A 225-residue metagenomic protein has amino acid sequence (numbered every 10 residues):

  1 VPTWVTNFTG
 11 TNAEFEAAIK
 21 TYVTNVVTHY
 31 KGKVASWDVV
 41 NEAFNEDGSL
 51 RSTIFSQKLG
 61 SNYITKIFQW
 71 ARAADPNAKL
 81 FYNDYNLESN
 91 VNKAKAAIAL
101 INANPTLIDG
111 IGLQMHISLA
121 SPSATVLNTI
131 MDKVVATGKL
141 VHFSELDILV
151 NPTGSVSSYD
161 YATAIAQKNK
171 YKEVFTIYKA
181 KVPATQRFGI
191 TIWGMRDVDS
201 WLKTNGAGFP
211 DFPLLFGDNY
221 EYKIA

Functional and structural regions predicted by a protein language model:
P2-F8, A13-E16, K20, T106-L107 (+2 more regions): First exposed extracellular module after export/assembly in secreted or surface-exposed proteins
T3-A96, S121-T129, T163, L202-D218: Active-site cleft segment of glycoside hydrolase catalytic domains centered on the general acid/base Glu
V39-E42, Y85-E88, L113-S118, L146-L149 (+1 more regions): Active-site beta-loop-alpha junctions enriched in small/polar residues
Q57-L80, N90-S158, K172-F188: Glycoside hydrolase catalytic-domain groove-lining segments
H142-S144, A164-A225: Substrate-binding cleft of secreted/luminal carbohydrate-active enzymes
